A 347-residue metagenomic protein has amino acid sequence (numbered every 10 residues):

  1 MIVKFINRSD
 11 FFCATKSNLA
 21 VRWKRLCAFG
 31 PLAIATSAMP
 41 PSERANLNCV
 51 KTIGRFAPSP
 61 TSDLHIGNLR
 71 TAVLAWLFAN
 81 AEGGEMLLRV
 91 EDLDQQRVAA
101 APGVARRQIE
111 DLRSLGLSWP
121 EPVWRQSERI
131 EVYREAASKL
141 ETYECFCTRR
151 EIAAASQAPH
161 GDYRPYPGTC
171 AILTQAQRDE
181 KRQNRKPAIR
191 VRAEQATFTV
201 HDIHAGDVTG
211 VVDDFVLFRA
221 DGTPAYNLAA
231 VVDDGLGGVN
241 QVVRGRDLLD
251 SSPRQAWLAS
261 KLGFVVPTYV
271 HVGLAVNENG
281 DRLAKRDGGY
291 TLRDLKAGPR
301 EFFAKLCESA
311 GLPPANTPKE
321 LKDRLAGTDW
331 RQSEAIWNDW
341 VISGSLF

Functional and structural regions predicted by a protein language model:
M1-F12: Extreme N-terminal basic, low-complexity initiation segments that serve as generic localization/processing leaders
F5, K16-N18, W23-F29: Hydrophobic alpha-helical signal/anchor motif
S9, R25-D63, A81-M86, D179-E180 (+3 more regions): Non-catalytic terminal extensions that flank enzyme cores
L47-D162, R246-F264, N316-K319: N-terminal Rossmann-like or analogous alpha/beta NTP/dinucleotide-binding catalytic cores that position adenine
A136-L140, V191, L295: Alpha-helix C-terminal capping segments
E151-D294, I342-F347: Active-site cores that bind ATP or allylic diphosphates and position pyrophosphate for catalysis
